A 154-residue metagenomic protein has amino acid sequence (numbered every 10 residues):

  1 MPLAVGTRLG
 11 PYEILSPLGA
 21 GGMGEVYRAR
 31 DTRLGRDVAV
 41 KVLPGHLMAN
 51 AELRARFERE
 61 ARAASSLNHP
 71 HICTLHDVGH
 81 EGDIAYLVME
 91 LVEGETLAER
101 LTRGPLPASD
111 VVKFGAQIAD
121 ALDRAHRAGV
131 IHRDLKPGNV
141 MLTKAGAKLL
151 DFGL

Functional and structural regions predicted by a protein language model:
M1-L154: Conserved ATP-binding/catalytic core of the eukaryotic-like protein kinase fold, especially serine/threonine kinases
